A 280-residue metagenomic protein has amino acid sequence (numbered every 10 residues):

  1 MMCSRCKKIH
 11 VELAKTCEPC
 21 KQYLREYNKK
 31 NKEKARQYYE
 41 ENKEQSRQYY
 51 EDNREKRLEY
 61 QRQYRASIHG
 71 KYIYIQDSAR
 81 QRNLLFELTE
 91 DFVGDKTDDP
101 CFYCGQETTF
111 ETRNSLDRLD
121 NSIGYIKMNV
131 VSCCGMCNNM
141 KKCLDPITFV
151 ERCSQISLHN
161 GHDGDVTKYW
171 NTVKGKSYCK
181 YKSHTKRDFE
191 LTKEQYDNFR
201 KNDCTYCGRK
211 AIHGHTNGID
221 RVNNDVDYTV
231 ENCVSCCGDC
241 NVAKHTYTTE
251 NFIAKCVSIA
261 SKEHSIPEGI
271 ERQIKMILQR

Functional and structural regions predicted by a protein language model:
M1-F110, I126, G135, N139-T205 (+5 more regions): Contiguous alpha-helical segments
I9-T16, S115, L119-V130, G218 (+1 more regions): Short linker/helix segments within small regulatory modules
D99-Y103, T112-N121, N202-T205, H215-N224: Histidine-centered catalytic micro-motifs used for acid/base chemistry in nuclease and nucleotide-processing active
